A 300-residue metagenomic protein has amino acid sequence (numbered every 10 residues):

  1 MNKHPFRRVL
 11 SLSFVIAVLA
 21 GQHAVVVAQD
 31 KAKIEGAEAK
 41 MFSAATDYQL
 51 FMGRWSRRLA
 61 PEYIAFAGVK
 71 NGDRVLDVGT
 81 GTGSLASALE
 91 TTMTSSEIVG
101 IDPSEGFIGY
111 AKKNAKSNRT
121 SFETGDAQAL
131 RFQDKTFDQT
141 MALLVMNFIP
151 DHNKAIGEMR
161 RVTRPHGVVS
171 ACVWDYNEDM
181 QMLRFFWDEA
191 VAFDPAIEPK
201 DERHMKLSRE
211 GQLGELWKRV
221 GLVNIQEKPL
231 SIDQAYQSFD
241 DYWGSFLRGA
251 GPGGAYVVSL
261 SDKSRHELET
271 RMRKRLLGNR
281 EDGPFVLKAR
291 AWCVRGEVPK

Functional and structural regions predicted by a protein language model:
N2-L12: Bacterial N-terminal signal peptides that target proteins for export
V26-A45: N-terminal, positively charged/glycine-rich alpha-helical extensions of SAM-dependent methyltransferases
A37-E38, T82-S84, R203-K300: Conserved Class I S-adenosyl-L-methionine
R54-D73, A88: Conserved alpha-helix/loop element of class I SAM-dependent methyltransferases that forms part of the SAM/SAH-binding
R74-L130, K154: Class I SAM-dependent methyltransferase SAM/SAH-binding core
Q128-T140: A short acidic, Gly/Pro-enriched loop at the edge of an enzyme's catalytic core that lines a small-molecule cofactor
D138-H152, D175: A short SAM/SAH-binding and catalytic strip from SAM-dependent methyltransferases
N153-K154, R160, R164-Q237, V257: Conserved catalytic/acceptor-binding region of the Class I
